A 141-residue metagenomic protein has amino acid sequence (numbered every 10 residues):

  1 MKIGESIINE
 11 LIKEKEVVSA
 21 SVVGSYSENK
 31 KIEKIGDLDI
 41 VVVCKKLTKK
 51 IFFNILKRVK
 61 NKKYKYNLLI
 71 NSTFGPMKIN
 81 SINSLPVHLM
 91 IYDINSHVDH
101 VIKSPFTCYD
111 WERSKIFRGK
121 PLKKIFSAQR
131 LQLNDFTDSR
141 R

Functional and structural regions predicted by a protein language model:
M1-K15, S27-I35, C44-R141: Catalytic core of pol beta-like nucleotidyltransferases
S19-V22: Hydrophobic/anchoring residues in structured secondary elements
D37-D39: Acidic Asp/Glu-based divalent-cation binding sites
